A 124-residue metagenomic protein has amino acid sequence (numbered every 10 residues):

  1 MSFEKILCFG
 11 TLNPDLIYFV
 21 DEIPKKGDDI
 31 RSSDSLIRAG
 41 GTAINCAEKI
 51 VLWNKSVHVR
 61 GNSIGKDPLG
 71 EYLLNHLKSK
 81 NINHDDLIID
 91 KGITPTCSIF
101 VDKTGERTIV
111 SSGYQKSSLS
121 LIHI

Functional and structural regions predicted by a protein language model:
M1-R60, P68, Y72: Glycine-rich phosphate/adenosyl-contacting loop at the front of the ribokinase-like
T11, N62-K66, I89, V101-K103 (+1 more regions): Cofactor-binding loop segments of dinucleotide-utilizing enzymes, especially the Rossmann-like FAD- and NAD(P)+-binding
S35-I37, S112-S118: Short, flexible loop segments at the rims of nucleotide/cofactor-binding pockets, characterized by
P68-K80, I99-F100, G105: Active-site-proximal loop->helix
H76-K91: A glycine-rich helix N-cap at a beta->alpha junction
L87-T96, K116-S118: Gly/Ser-rich phosphate-binding catalytic loop and adjacent alpha/beta segment that cradle a phosphoryl group at enzyme
I122-I124: Conserved small/polar residues in nucleotide/adenosyl-binding loops
